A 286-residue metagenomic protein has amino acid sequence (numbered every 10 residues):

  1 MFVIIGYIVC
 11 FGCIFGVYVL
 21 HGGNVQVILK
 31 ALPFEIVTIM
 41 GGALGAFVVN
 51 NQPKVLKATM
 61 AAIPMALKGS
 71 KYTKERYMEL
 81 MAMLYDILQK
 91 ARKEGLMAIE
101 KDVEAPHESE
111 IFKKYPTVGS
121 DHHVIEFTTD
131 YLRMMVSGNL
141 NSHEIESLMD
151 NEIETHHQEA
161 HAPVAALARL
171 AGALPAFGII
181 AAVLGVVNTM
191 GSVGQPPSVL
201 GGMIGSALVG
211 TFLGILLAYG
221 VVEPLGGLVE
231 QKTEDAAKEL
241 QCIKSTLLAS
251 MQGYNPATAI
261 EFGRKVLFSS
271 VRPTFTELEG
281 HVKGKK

Functional and structural regions predicted by a protein language model:
M1, K71, G220-V221: N-terminal start-of-chain detector that recognizes signal peptides and the immediate post-cleavage beginning
F2-V9, F34-T38: Alpha-helical transmembrane segments of integral membrane proteins
I5-I8, G12-V27, L148, E152-Q231: Helix-termination/interfacial motifs at the ends of transmembrane alpha-helices
V19-H161, A236-K286: Large intracellular
